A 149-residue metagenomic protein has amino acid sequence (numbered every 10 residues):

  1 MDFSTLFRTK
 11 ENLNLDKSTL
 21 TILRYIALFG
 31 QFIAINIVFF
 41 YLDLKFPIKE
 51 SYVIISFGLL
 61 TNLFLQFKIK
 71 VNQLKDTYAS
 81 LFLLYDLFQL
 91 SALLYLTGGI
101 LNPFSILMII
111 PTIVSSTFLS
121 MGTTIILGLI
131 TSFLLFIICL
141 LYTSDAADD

Functional and structural regions predicted by a protein language model:
M1-L13: Short, Lys/Arg-rich, polar N-terminal cytosolic tail immediately upstream of the first transmembrane signal-anchor
M1-S4, R24, G30: Charged, often low-complexity linker/regulatory segments
N12-L23: N-terminal membrane topogenic signal
I26-G99, M108-T112, T131-L135: Hydrophobic transmembrane alpha-helices and their membrane-interface boundaries in multi-pass, membrane-anchored
V71-K75, S116-L127: Membrane-helix interface "capping/anchor" motifs
N102-M108, G122-I130: Hydrophobic alpha-helical membrane segments of integral membrane proteins
M121, L129, F136-L141: Mid-bilayer segments of alpha-helical transmembrane spans in multi-pass integral membrane proteins that mediate
Y142-A147: Conserved small/polar residues in nucleotide/adenosyl-binding loops
